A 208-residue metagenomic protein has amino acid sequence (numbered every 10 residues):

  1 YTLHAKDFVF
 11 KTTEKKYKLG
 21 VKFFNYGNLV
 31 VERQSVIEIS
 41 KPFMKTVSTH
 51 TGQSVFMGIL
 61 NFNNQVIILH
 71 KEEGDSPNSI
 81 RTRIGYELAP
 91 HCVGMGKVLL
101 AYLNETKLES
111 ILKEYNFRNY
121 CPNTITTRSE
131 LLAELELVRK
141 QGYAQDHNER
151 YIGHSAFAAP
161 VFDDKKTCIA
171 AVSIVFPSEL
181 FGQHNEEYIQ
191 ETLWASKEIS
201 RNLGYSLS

Functional and structural regions predicted by a protein language model:
T2-L3, V138: Basic amphipathic alpha-helical segments that dock to polyanions
K6-D7: Glycine-centered, phosphate/nucleic-acid-interacting loop/turn motifs that mediate DNA/RNA or nucleotide
T12-Y17: Short, Lys/Arg-rich nucleic-acid/phosphate-binding segment
K18-K113: Amphipathic alpha-helical effector-binding/dimerization core of metabolite-sensing transcriptional regulators
S110, S196-S208: Cysteine/selenocysteine-centered motifs that mediate thiol-based redox chemistry or coordinate metal-sulfur cofactors
F117-N123: Acidic, low-complexity proline/glycine/alanine-rich linker and hinge segments
N123-E198: Extended hydrophobic
